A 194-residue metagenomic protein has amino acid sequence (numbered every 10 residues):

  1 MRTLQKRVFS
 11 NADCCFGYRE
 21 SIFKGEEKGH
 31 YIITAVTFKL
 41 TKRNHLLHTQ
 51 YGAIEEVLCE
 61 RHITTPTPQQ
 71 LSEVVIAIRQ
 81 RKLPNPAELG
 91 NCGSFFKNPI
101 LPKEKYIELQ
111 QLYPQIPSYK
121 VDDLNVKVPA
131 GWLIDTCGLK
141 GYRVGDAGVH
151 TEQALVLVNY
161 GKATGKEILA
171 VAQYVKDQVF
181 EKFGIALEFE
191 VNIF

Functional and structural regions predicted by a protein language model:
R7-L157, K162-K166, K182, A186-F194: Phosphate/pyrophosphate- and phosphate-bearing ligand-binding catalytic cores of soluble enzymes
T164-V179: His/Asp/Glu-rich mid-to-C-terminal helical/loop segments that flank catalytic regions of hydrolases
